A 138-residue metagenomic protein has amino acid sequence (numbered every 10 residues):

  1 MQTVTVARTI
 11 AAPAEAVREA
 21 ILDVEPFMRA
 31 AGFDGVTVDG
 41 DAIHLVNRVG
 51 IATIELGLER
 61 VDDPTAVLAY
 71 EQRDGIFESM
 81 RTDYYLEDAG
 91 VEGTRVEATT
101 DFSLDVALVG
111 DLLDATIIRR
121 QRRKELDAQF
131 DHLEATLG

Functional and structural regions predicted by a protein language model:
M1-G40: Hydrophobic ligand-binding cavity/cleft-lining segments
M1-V6, I51-L56, L126-D127: An N-terminal domain-start capping segment
T9-A11, V67, L126: Residue-level detection of beta-strand scaffold positions
V17-I21, F27, L45, R60 (+2 more regions): Hydrophobic pocket/interface hotspot
P26, G32-G35, I76-S79, D101-S103 (+3 more regions): Residue-level preference for alpha-helix termini and adjacent loops
G35-V36, V46-E97, D101-S103: Hydrophobic-ligand binding "helix-grip"
L104-G138: A conserved amphipathic terminal alpha-helix motif
